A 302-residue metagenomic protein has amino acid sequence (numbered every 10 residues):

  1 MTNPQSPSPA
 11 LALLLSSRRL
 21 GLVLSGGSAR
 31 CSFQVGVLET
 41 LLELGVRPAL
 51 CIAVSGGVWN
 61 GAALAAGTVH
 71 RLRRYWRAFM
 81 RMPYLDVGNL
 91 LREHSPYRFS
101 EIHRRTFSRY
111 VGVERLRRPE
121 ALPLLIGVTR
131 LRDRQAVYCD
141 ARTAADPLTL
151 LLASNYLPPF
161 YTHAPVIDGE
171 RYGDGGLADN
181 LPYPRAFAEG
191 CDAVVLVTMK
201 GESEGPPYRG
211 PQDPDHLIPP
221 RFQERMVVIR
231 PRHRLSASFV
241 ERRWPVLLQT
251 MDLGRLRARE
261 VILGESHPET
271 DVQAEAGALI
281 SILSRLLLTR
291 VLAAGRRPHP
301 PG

Functional and structural regions predicted by a protein language model:
M1-V54, A62-G302: Patatin-like phospholipase
